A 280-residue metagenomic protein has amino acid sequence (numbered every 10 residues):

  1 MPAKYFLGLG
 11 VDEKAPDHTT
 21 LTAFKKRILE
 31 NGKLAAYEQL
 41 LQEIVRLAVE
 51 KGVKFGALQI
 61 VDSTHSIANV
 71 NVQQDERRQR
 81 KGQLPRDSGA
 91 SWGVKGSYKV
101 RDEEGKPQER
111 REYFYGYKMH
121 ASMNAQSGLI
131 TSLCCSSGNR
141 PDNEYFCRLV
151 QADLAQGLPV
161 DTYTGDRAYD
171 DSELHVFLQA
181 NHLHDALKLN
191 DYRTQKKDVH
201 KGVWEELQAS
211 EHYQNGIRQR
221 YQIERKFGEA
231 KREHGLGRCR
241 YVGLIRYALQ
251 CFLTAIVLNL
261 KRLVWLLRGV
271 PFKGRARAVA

Functional and structural regions predicted by a protein language model:
M1-P2: Well-ordered mid-protein domain cores that form the structural environment of catalytic cofactors
L7-A180: Polybasic low-complexity intrinsically disordered regions
P141-F146, K197-D198, A276-R277: A short, polar/proline- and glycine-enriched secondary-structure boundary/capping micro-motif
P159-Y163, A186-K188, W265-G269: Acidic/polar loop patches that form or flank catalytic/metal-binding clefts of enzymes that bind anionic ligands
R167-A168, S172-Y241, I245: Helix-centered, glycine/charged polyanion-binding patches within enzymatic domains that contact phosphate-containing
E233, R238, L263-A280: A short, flexible helix-boundary coil/loop motif
L244-F252: Membrane-interface transmembrane-helix boundary segments in multi-pass integral membrane proteins
